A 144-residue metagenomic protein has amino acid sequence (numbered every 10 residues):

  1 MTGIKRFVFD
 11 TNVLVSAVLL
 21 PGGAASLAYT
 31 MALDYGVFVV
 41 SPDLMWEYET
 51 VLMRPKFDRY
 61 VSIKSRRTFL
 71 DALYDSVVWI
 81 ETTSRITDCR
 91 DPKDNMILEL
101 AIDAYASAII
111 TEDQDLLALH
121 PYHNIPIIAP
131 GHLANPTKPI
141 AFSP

Functional and structural regions predicted by a protein language model:
M1-V40: Short, well-structured N-terminal submotif of metal-dependent ribonuclease cores
N12, T68, M96: Active-site phosphate/pyrophosphate-handling residues
V15, W46, D58, L117 (+1 more regions): Nucleotide phosphate-binding site architecture
A17-V18, V51, Y60, L119 (+1 more regions): Residues that scaffold the ATP/ADP-binding catalytic core of kinase and kinase-like folds
T30-R85: PIN-domain endoribonuclease scaffold, especially VapC-family toxins
L44, D113-Q114: Short, ordered loop/turn segments at secondary-structure junctions
Y74-A108, Q114: Active-site neighborhoods of divalent-metal-dependent phosphate/nucleic-acid chemistry enzymes
D91, I102-A108, Q114-P144: Acidic, PIN/NYN-like endoribonuclease modules and their adjacent C-terminal/linker elements
